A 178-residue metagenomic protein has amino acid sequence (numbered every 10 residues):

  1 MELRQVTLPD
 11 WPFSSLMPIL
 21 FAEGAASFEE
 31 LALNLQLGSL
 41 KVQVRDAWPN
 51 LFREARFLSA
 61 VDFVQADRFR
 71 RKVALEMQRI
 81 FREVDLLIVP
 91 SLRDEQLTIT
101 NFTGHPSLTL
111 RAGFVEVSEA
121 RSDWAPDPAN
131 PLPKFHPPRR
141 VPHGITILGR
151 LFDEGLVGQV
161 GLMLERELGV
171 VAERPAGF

Functional and structural regions predicted by a protein language model:
M1-P9: Acidic-enriched catalytic cores of C-N bond-cleaving enzymes acting on peptides and small amides
E2, P18-A74, A120-I145: Short helix-loop capping/hinge segments that flank enzyme active sites or metal/cofactor-binding pockets
V64, L75-E76, H105-F178: Structural helix-boundary/capping segments
K72-R82: Short, well-structured alpha-helical segments in soluble
D85: Conserved acidic residues
R93-D94: Short glycine-rich anion-binding loops that position phosphate/pyrophosphate groups of nucleotides and phosphorylated
L97-N101: Hydrophobic/aromatic ligand-binding patch that stacks against planar heteroaromatic rings of cofactors or nucleotides
